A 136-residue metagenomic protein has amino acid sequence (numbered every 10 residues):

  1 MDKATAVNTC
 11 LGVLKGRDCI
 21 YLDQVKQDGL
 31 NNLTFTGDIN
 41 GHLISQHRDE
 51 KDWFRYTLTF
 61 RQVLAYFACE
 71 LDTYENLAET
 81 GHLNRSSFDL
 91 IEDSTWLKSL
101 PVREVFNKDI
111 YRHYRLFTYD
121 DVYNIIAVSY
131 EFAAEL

Functional and structural regions predicted by a protein language model:
M1-L136: Surface-exposed, interaction-prone regions used to assemble/regulate multi-protein complexes
